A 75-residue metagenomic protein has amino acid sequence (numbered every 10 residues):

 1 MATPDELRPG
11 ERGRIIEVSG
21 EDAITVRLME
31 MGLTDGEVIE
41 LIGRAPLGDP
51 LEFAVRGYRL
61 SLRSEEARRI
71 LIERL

Functional and structural regions predicted by a protein language model:
M1-L75: Compact, glycine-rich, soluble single-domain proteins
